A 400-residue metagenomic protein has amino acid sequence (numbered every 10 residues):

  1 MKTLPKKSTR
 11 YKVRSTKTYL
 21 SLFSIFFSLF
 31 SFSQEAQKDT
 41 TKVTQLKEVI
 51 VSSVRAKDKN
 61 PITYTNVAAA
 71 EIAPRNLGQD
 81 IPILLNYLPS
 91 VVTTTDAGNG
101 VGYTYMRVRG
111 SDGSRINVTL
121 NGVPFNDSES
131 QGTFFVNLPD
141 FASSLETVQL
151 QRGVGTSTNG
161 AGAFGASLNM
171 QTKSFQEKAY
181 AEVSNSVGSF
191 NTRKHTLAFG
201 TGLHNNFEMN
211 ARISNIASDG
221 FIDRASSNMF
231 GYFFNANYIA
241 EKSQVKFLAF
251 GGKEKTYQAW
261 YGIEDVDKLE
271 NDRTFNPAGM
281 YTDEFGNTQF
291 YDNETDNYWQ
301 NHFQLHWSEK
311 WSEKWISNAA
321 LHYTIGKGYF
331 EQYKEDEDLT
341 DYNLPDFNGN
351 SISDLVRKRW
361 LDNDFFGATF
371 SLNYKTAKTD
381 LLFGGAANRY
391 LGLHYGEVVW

Functional and structural regions predicted by a protein language model:
L46-G78, Y105: N-terminal periplasmic "start-of-domain" segments of outer-membrane beta-barrel proteins
K47, T104, F164-A166, A179-A181 (+5 more regions): Hydrophobic, lipid-facing positions within transmembrane beta-strands of outer-membrane proteins
I81-L84, T104-R107, T119, F135-D140 (+3 more regions): N-terminal periplasmic accessory domains that precede and gate Gram-negative outer-membrane beta-barrel machines
P82-P124, E146: Extracytoplasmic beta-strand/coil segments of soluble accessory domains associated with Gram-negative outer-membrane
P124-R152: Short acidic/polar hinge/loop motifs at secondary-structure boundaries that mediate gating or recognition
V187-A217, I222-A259, Y298, F303-S312: Transmembrane beta-barrel wall of Gram-negative outer-membrane proteins
N237, Q244-Q304, F330-R357: Acidic/polar loop-and-plug regions of large Gram-negative outer-membrane beta-barrel proteins
Y298-W400: Face-selective signature of the C-terminal outer-membrane beta-barrel domain
